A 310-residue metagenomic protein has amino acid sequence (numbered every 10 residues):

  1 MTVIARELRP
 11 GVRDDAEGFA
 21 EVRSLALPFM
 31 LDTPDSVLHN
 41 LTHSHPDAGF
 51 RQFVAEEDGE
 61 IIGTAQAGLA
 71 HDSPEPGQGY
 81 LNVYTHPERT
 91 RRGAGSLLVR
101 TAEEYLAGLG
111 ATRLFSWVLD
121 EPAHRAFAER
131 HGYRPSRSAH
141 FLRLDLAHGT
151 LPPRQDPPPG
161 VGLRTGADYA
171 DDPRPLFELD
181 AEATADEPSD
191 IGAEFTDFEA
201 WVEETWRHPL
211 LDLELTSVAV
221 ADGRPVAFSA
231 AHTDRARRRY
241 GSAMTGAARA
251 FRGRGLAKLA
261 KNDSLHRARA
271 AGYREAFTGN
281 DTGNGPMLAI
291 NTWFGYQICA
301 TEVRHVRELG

Functional and structural regions predicted by a protein language model:
M1, E60, H71, P87-D168 (+1 more regions): Acyl-donor-binding surface of acyltransferase catalytic domains
M1-L41, V54-E56, D156-T196: Short amphipathic alpha-helix that is part of the acyltransferase structural core
R13, R23-D120, A221, V226-R239 (+1 more regions): Conserved donor-binding loop and adjoining core beta-sheet/short helix segment in diverse acyl/aminoacyl transferases
R91-E104, R130, A247, G253-H266 (+2 more regions): Conserved acetyl-CoA-binding loop-helix of GNAT-fold acetyltransferases
G93, G223, G255, G272 (+1 more regions): Conserved G/P- and acidic residue-centered "switch" motifs that form tight phosphate/ATP-binding loops in soluble
H131-T150, L215, H266, A271-G310: Active-site/acyl-donor-binding loops of N-acyltransferases
P188-G223, F228: A mid-sequence, solvent-exposed acidic-amphipathic segment
A231-H232, R239, M244, A257-D263 (+3 more regions): Extended hydrophobic/aromatic segments used for targeting, binding, or gating
